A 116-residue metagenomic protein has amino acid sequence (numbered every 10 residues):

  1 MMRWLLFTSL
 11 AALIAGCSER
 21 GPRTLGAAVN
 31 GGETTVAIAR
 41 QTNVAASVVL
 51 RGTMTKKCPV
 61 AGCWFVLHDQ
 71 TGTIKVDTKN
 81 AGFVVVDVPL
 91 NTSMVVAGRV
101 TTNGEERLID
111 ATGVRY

Functional and structural regions predicted by a protein language model:
M1-E19: Sec-dependent bacterial lipoprotein signal peptides
C17-Y116: OB-fold and OB-like single-stranded nucleic-acid-recognition modules and their adjacent interaction interfaces
